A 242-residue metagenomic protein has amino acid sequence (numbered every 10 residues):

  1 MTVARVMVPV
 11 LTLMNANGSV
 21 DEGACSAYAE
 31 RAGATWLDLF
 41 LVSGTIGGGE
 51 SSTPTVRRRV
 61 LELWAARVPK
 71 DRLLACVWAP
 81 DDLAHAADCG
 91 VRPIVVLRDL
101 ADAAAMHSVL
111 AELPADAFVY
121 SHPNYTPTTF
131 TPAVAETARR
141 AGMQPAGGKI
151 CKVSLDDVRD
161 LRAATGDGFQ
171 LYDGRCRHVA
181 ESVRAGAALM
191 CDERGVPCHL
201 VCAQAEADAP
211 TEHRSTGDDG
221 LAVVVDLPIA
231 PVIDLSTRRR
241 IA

Functional and structural regions predicted by a protein language model:
T2, M7-L11, Y28-A29, T35-L37 (+1 more regions): C-terminal alpha-helical cap/extension of soluble enzyme domains
T2-F130, V134-G142, A146-G147, P231-R240: Active-site beta->alpha loop and helix N-cap motifs at the rims of alpha/beta catalytic domains
E112-F118, H122-D218: Catalytic alpha/beta core domains of metabolic enzymes, predominantly
